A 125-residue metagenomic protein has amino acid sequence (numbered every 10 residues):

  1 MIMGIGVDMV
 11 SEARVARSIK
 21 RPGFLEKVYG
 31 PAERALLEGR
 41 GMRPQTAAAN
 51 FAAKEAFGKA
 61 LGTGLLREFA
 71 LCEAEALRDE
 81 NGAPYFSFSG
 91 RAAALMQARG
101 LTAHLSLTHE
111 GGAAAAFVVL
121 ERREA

Functional and structural regions predicted by a protein language model:
M1-A125: Core catalytic alpha/beta fold that binds nucleotide/phospho-ligands
